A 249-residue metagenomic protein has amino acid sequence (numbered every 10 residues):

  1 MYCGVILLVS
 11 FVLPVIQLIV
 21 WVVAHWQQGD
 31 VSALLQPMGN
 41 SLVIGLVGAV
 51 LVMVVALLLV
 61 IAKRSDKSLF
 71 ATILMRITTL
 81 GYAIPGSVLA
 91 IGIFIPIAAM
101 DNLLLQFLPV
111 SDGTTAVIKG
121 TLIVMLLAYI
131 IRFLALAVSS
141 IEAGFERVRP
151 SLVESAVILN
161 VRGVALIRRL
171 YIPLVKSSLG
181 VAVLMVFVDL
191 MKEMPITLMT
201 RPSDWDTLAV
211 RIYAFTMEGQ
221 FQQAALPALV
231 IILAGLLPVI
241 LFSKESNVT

Functional and structural regions predicted by a protein language model:
M1, L58-I97, V153: Cytoplasmic-entry segments and transmembrane alpha-helices of multi-pass inner-membrane transporters
Y2-L8, L80, I84, I131 (+5 more regions): Transmembrane alpha-helices
L13-L18, A90-L103, A128-I131, S140 (+3 more regions): A structural signal for multi-pass alpha-helical bundles of membrane permease subunits that mediate small-molecule
L13-V54, D66-K67, A71, T114-T115 (+1 more regions): Periplasmic/extracellular loop-to-transmembrane helix junction in inner-membrane transport proteins
L18-S32, M191, T197-I240, N247-V248: Interhelical loop and adjacent transmembrane-helix boundary motif in polytopic membrane transport permeases
A24, V31-L35, F70, A90-I130 (+2 more regions): Membrane-interfacial helix termini and adjacent extracytoplasmic/periplasmic loops of multi-pass transporters
L59-F70, E142-V153, V157, V164-R168 (+2 more regions): C-terminal transmembrane helix and the adjacent membrane-cytosol boundary/short C-terminal tail of inner/organellar
T115-V157, V183: Membrane-cytosol interface at the C-terminal ends of specific transmembrane alpha-helices in multi-pass membrane
